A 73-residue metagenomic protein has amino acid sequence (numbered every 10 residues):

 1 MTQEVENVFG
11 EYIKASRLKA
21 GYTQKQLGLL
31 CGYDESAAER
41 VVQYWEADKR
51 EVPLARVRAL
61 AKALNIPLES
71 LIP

Functional and structural regions predicted by a protein language model:
M1-A20: A short, Lys/Arg-rich alpha-helix, primarily the initiator
I13, Q24, E39, L54-V57: Helix-turn-helix DNA-binding elements, focusing on the entry/boundary residues of the two helices that contact DNA
G21, P53-S70: DNA major-groove recognition helix of helix-turn-helix/homeodomain DNA-binding modules
L27-C31, L60: Short alpha-helical "recognition helix" segments of helix-turn-helix
G32-E51: Recognition helix of helix-turn-helix/homeodomain-like DNA-binding domains that insert into the DNA major groove
